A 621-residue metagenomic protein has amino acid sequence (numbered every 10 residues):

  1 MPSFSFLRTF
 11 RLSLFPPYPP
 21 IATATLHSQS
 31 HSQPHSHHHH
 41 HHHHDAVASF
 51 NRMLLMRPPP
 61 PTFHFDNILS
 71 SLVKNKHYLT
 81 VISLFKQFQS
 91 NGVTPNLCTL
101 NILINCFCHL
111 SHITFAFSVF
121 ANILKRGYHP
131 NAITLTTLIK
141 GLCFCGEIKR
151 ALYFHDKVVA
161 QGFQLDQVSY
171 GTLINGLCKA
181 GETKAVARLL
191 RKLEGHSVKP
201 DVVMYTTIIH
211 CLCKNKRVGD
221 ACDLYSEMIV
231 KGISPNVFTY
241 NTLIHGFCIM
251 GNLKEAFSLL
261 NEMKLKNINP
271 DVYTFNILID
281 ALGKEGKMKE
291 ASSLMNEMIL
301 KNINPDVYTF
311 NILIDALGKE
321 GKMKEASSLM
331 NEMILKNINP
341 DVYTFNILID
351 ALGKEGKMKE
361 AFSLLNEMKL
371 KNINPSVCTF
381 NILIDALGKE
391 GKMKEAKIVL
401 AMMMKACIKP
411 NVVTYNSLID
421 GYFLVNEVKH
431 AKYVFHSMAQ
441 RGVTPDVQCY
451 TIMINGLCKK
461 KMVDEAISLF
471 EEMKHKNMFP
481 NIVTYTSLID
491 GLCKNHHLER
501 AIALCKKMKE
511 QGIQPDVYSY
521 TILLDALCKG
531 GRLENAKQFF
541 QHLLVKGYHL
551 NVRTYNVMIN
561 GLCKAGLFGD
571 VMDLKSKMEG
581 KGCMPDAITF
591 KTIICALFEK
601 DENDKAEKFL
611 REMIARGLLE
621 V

Functional and structural regions predicted by a protein language model:
M1-H35: N-terminal mitochondrial targeting presequence
H31-A46, H77-Y78: Helix-turn-helix repeat elements of alpha-solenoid scaffolds
A46, P61-D66, V81, N96-N101 (+54 more regions): Pentatricopeptide repeat
M53, F88, I123, V158 (+19 more regions): Methionine-biased hydrophobic packing positions in alpha-helices, especially within tandem helical repeat solenoids
F598, N603, E607-L618: TPR/TPR-like (Sel1-like) alpha-helical repeat modules
